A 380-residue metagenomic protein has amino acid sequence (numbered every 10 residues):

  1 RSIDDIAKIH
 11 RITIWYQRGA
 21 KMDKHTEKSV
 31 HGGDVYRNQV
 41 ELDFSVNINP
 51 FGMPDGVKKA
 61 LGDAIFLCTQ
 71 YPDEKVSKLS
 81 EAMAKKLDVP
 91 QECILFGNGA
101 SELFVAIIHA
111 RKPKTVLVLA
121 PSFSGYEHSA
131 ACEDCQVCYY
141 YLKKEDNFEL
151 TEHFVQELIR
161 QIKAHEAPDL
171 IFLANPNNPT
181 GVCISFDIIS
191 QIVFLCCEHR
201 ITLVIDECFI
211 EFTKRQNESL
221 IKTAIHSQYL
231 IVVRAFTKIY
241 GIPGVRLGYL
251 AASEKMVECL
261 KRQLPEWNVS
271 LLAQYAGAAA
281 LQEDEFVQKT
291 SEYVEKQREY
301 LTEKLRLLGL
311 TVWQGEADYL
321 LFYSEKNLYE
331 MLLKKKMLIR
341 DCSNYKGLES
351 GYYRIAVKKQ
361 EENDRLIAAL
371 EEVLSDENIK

Functional and structural regions predicted by a protein language model:
R1-K21: Short, Lys/Arg-enriched N-terminal segments with co-localized hydrophobic residues within the first ~10-30 amino acids
W15-Q70, E166-A167: N-terminal "arm"/small-domain region of PLP-dependent enzymes with the aminotransferase-like
M53-P54, Y229-V312: PLP-dependent aminotransferase class I/II
P72, A84-A106: Short loop-beta-helix segment that forms the pyridoxal 5′-phosphate
A110-A131: Conserved PLP-anchoring active-site segment centered on the Schiff-base-forming lysine
K144-K214: Active-site phosphate-binding strand-loop segment of PLP-dependent enzymes
D187, K334-K335, N344-K380: PLP-dependent enzyme catalytic core of the Aspartate aminotransferase-like
L305-K336: Conserved PLP-binding catalytic core of the aspartate aminotransferase-like
